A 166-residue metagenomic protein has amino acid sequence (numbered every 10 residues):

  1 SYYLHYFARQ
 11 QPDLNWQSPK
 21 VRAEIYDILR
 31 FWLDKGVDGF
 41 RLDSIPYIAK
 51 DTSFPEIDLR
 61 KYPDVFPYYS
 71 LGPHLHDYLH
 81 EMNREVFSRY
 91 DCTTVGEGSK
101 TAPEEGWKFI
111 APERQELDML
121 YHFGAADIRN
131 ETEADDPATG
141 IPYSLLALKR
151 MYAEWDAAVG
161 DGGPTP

Functional and structural regions predicted by a protein language model:
S1-K35, G39, I45-S70, E104 (+2 more regions): Substrate-binding/active-site clefts of carbohydrate-active enzymes
Q17-E24, S70-Y78, Y143-R150: Soluble or luminal CAZymes and related metallo-dependent hydrolases
Y26-L33, H76-N83, D156: Short, well-ordered alpha-helical packing segments
F40-S44, V95-G98: Short beta-strand segments
P55-C92: Alpha-helix-loop-beta-strand connector modules within alpha/beta enzyme cores
L79-P166: Conserved alpha/beta catalytic core and glycan-binding cleft of carbohydrate-active enzymes
